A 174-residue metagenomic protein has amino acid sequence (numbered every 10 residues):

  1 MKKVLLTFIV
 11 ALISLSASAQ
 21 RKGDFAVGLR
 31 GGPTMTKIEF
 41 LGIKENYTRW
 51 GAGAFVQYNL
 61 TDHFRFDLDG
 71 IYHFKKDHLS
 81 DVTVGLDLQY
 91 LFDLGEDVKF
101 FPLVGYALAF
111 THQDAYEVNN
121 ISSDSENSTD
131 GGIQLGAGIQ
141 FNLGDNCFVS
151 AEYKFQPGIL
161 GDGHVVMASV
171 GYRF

Functional and structural regions predicted by a protein language model:
M1-D24: Cleavable N-terminal export/targeting peptides
A19-L60, F66, Y72, Y106 (+2 more regions): Short glycine/proline- and aromatic-enriched beta-strand/turn motifs that initiate or cap beta-hairpins
F25, D62-F66, G95-V98, F141-V149: Repeated loop/turn-to-beta-strand initiation elements of outer-membrane beta-barrel proteins
P33-F40, I71-H78, L108-D114, G144 (+1 more regions): Sequence/structural signature of outer-membrane beta-barrel proteins
F40-Y47, F74-D81, E96, D130 (+1 more regions): Solvent-exposed loop/turn segments connecting transmembrane beta-strands in outer-membrane beta-barrel proteins
W50-A54, V82-L86, F100, G131-A137 (+1 more regions): Hydrophobic, lipid-facing positions within transmembrane beta-strands of outer-membrane proteins
Q57-N59, Q89-D93, A109, Q140-N142 (+1 more regions): Structural signature of outer-membrane beta-barrel channels/translocons
H78-V104: Helix-adjacent hinge/juxtasegments
